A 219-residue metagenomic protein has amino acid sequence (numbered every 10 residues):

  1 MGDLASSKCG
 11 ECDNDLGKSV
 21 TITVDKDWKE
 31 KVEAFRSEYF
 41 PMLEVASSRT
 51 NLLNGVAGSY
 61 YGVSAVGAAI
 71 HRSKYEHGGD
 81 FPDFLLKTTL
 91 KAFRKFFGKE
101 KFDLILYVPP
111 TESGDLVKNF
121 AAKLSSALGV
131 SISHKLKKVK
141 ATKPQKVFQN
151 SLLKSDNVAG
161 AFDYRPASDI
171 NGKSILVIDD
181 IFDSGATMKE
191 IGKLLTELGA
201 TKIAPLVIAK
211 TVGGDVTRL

Functional and structural regions predicted by a protein language model:
M1-I22: C-terminal helicase lobe
S6, G79, G114-D115, S184-G185 (+1 more regions): Loop/helix-junction capping segments adjacent to catalytic residues or to phosphate/diphosphate-binding pockets
K18, T111, A209-V212: Flexible, active-site-proximal loop/turn residues at the rims of small-molecule/cofactor binding pockets and catalytic
T21-L104, K137-N171, T211-G213: Active-site-facing substrate-recognition patch
F96-F97, L124-A141, S151-L219: Long C-terminal interaction/binding lobes of large macromolecular proteins
L104-V108, L176: Acidic beta-strand-to-loop metal/phosphate-binding motif
V108-V117: Glycine-rich phosphate-binding loops at beta-strand->alpha-helix junctions
L116-S125: Short Gly/Thr/Asp-enriched flexible loops that form oxyanion-binding sites at enzyme active sites
